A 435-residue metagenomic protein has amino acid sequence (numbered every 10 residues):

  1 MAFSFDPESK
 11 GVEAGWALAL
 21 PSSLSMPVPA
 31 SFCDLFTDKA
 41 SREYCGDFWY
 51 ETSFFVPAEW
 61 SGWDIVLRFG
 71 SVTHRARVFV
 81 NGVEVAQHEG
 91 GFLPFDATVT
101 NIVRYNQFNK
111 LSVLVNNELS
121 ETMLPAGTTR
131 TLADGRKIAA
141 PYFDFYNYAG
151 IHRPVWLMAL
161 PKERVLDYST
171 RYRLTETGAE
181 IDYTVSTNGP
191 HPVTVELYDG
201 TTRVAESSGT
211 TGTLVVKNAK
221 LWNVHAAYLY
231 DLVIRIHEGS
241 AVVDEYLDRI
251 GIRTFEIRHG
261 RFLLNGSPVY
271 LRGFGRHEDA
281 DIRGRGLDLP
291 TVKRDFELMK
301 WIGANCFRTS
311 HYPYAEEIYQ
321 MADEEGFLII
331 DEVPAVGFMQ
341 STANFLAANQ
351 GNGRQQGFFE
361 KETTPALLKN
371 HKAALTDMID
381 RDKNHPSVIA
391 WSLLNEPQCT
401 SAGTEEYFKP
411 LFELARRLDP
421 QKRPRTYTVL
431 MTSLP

Functional and structural regions predicted by a protein language model:
A2-D47, V113-P161, G260, G337-L346 (+3 more regions): Core domains of carbohydrate- and sulfate-ester-processing enzymes
F3-D6, C45-R164, G189-P190, T202 (+2 more regions): Accessory beta-strand-rich segments of carbohydrate-active enzymes
F32-V56, W60-R68, T73-E89, P154 (+7 more regions): Active-site-adjacent substrate/metal-binding segments within catalytic domains of carbohydrate-active enzymes
L93-F95, F255, P313-E316, D419 (+2 more regions): Short acidic loop-to-helix transition motifs that present clustered carboxylates
R104-F108, T184-R258: Extended acidic/polar, glycine-enriched regions that form or flank non-catalytic beta-rich accessory modules
N116-M123, E238-V243, G266: Short acidic/polar inter-strand loop motif in beta-rich domains
M158-G189: Surface beta-strand/loop "capping" patches
Q398, E406-P435: Extracellular glycoside hydrolase catalytic/binding regions
